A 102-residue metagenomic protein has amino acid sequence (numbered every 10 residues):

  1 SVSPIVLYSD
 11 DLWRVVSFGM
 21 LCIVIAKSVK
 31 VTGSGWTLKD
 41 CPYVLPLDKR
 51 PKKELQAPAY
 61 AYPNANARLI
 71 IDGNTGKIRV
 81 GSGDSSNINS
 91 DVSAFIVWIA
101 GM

Functional and structural regions predicted by a protein language model:
S1-T37: Extracellular receptor-binding modules and their adjoining Ser/Thr/Gly/Asp/Asn-rich linkers
Y8-S9, S28-V44, K52-M102: Extracellular jelly-roll beta-sandwich "head" domains, especially the C-terminal globular C1q domain
